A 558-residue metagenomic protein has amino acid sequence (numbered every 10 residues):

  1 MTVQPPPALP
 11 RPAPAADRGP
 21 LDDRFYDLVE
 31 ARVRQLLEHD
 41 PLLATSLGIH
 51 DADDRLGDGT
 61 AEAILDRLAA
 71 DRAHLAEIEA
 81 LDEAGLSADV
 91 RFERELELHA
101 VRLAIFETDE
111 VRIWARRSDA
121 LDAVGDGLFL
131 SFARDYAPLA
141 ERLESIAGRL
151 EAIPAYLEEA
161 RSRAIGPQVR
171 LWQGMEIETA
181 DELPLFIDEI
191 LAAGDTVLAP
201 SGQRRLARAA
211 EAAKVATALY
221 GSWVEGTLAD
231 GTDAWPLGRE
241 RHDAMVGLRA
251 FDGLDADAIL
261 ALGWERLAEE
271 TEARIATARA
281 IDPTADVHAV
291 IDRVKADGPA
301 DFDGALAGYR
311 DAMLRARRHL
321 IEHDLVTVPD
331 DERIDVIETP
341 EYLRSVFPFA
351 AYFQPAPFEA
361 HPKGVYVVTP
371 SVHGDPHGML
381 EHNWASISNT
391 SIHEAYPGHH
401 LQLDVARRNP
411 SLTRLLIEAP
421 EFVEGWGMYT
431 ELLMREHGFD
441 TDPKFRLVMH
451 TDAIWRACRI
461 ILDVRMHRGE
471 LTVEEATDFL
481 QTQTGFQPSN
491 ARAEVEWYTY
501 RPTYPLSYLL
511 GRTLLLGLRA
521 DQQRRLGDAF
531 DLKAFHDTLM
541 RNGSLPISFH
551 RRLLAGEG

Functional and structural regions predicted by a protein language model:
M1-G558: N-terminal maturation segment of proteins
